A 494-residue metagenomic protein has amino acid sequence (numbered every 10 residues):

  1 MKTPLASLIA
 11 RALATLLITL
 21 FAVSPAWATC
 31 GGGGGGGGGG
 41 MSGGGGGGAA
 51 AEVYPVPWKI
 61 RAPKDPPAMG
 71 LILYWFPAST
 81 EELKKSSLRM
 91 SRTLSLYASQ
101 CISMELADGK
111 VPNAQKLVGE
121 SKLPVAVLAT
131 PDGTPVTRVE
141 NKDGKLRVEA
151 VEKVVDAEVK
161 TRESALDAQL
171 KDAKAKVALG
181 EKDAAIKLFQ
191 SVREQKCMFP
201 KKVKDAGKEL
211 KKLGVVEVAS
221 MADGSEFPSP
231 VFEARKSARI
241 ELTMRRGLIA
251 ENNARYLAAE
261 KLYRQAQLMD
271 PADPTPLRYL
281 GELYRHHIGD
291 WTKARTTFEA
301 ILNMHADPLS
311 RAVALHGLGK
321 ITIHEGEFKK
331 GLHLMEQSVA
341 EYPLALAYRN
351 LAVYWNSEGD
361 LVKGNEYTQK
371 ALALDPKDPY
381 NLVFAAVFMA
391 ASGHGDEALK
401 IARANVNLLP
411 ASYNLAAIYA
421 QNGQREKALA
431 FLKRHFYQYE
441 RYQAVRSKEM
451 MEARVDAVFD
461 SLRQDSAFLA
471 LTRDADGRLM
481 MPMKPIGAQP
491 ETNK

Functional and structural regions predicted by a protein language model:
G32, G40-S99: Local sequence-structure signature of Cys/Sec-based thiol-disulfide redox active-site neighborhoods
I60, L88-E158: Thioredoxin-like thiol-disulfide oxidoreductase module
S164-M198, E233-M269, E282-H286, V313 (+2 more regions): Alpha-helical segment of the N-proximal tetratricopeptide repeat
C197, S237, P271, A306-L309 (+5 more regions): Short coil turns that delineate tetratricopeptide repeat
K202-V203, P276, S310-A314, A347-Y348 (+3 more regions): TPR alpha-solenoid repeat register
E209, R245, Y279, V313-G317 (+3 more regions): Canonical tetratricopeptide repeat
N253-L262, I288-A300, H324-Q337, S357-K370 (+2 more regions): Structural signature of tandem alpha-helical TPR/SEL1-like repeats, specifically the intra-repeat loop/turn
R349, N356-K494: Alpha-helical protein-protein interaction modules
